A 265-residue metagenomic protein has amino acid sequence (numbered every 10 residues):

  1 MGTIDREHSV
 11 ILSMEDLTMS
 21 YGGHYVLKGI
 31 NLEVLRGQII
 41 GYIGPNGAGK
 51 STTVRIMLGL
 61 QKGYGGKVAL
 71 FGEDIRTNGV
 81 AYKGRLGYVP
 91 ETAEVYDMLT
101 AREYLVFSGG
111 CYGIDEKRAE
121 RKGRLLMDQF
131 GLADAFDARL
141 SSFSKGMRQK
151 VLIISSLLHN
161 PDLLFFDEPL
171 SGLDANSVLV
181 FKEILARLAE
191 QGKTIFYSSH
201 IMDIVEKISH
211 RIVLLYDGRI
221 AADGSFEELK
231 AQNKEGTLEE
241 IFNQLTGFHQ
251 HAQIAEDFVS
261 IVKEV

Functional and structural regions predicted by a protein language model:
G66-T77, A81-Y82: Conserved ABC transporter NBD signature motif
V106, G110, K117-A135: Conserved ABC ATPase "signature" region
L164-E168: Catalytic Walker B motif of ABC-type/P-loop ATPase nucleotide-binding domains
V205-E206: A short, surface-exposed alpha-helical micro-motif characterized by mixed small hydrophobic and charged/polar residues
D223-G224: ABC ATPase "signature
